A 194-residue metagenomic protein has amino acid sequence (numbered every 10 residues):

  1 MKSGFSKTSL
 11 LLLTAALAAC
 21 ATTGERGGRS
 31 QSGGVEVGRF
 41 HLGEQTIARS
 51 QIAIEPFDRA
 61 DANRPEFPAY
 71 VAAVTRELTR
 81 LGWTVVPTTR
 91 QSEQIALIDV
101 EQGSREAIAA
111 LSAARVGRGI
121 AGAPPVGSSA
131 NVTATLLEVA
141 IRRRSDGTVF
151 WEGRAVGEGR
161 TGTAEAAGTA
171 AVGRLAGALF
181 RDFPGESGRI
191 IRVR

Functional and structural regions predicted by a protein language model:
K2-G4, C20-L81, G188-R194: A structural "domain/chain start" motif
S9-A18: Bacterial N-terminal signal peptides
A21-E44, S129-R194: C-terminal/domain-edge helix-coil "capping" segments
P56-D58, P87-T89, V100-Q102, R143 (+1 more regions): A mature extracytoplasmic/lumenal domain signature
P56-P65, W83, P125-G127, G159-A166: Second-shell loop/turn segments in exported
V74-V85, V100, S104, S145 (+3 more regions): Sec/Tat-exported extracytoplasmic proteins
G82-Q94: Short acidic low-complexity segments
I98-T148: Surface-exposed short loop/turn segments
